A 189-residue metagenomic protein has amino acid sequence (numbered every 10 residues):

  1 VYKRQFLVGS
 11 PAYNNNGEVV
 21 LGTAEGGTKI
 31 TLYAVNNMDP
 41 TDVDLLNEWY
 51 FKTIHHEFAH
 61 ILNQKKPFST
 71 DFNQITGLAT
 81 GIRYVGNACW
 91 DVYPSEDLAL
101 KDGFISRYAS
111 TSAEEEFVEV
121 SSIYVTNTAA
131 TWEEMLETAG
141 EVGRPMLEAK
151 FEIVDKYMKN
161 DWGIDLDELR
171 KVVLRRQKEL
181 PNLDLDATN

Functional and structural regions predicted by a protein language model:
V1-Y2: Short, small-residue-biased leader/transition segments that mark boundaries at the very start of proteins
S10, N14-N15, L21-N189: Active-site-flanking segments in enzyme catalytic domains
